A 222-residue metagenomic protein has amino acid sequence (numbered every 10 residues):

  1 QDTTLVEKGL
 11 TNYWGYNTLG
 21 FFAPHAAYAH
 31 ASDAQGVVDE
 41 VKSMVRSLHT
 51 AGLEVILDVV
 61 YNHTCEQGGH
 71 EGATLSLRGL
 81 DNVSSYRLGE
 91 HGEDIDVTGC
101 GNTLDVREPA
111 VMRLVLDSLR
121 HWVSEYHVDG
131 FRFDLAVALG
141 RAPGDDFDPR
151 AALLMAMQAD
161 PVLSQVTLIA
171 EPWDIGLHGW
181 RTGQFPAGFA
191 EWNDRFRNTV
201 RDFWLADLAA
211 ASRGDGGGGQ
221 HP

Functional and structural regions predicted by a protein language model:
Q1-V128, R132-M157: Substrate-binding/active-site clefts of carbohydrate-active enzymes
Y16, G79, D94-D96, L135-P222: Active-site-proximal helices and loops of the catalytic beta/alpha 8
